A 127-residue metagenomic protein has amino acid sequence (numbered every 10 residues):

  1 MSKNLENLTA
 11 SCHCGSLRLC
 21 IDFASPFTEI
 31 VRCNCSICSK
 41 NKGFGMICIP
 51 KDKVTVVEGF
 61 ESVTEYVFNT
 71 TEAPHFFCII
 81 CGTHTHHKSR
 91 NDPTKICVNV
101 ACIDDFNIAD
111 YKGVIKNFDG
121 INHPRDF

Functional and structural regions predicted by a protein language model:
M1-S11, S16-F127: A short Gly-Trp-Pro
